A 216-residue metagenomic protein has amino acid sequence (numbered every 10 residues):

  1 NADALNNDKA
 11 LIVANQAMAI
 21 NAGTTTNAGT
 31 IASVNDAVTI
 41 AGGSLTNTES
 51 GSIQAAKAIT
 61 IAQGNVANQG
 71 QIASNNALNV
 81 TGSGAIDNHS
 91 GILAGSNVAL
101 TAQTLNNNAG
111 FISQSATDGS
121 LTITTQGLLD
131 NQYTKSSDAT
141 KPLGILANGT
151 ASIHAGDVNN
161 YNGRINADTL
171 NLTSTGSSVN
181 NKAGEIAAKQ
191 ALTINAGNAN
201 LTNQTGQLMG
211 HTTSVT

Functional and structural regions predicted by a protein language model:
N1-A2, I12, Q16-G23, I31 (+10 more regions): Well-ordered beta-strand segments characteristic of repetitive beta-sheet solenoids
N7-V13, T26-S33, N47-Q54, A67-A73 (+6 more regions): Short, T/G/N/S-enriched strand-turn elements that build extracellular solenoid repeat scaffolds
